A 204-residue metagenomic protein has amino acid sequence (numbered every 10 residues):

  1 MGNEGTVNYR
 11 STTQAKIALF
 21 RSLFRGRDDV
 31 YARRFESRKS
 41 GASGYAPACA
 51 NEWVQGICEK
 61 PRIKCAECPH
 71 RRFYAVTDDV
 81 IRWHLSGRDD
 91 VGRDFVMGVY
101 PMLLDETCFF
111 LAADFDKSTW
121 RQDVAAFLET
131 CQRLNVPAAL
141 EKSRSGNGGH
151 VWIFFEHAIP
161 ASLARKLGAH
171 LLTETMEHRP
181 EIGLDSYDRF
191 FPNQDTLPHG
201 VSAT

Functional and structural regions predicted by a protein language model:
E4-S11, Q194-H199: Intrinsically disordered, low-complexity regulatory segments in eukaryotic proteins
N8-N147, F154-H170: Signature for HUH/AEP ssDNA processing cores
G148-H150, E177: Low-complexity, flexible helical/coil segments
L172-T204: Flexible helix-coil linker/hinge segments at domain or subdomain boundaries
